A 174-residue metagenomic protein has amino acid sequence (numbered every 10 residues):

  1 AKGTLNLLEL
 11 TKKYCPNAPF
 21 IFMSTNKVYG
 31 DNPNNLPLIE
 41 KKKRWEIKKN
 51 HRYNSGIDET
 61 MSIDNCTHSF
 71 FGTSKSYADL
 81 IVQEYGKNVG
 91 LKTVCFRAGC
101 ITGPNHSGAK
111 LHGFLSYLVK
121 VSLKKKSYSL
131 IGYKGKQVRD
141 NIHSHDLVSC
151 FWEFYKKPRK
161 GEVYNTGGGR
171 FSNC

Functional and structural regions predicted by a protein language model:
A1-G99: N-terminal Rossmann-like NAD(P)+-binding domain of SDR-like oxidoreductases, especially those catalyzing
N6-E9, N141, D146-S149, E153: Conserved mid-core alpha-helix of short-chain dehydrogenase/reductase
T11, G86, S122, F154-Y155: Hydrophobic pocket-lining residues that define ligand/cofactor binding sites across diverse proteins
Y29-D31, P104-N105, N173: Short catalytic/ligand-binding loop motif for oxyanion handling, primarily in non-cytosolic enzymes, centered on
N54, G169-C174: Short, intrinsically disordered, charge-balanced linker/junction segments flanking boundaries in proteins
S76, V89-K92, T102-Y117, K126 (+4 more regions): Glycine/proline-rich active-site loop of Rossmann-fold NAD(P)-dependent oxidoreductases
